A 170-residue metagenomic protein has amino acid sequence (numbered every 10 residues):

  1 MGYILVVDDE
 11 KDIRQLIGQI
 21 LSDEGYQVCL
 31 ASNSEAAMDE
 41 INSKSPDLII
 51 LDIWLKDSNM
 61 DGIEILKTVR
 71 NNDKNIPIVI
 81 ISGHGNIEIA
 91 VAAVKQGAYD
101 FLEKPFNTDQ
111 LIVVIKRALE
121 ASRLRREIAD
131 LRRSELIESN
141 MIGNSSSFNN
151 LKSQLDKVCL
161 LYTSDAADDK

Functional and structural regions predicted by a protein language model:
K11-C29: Two-component/phosphorelay signaling modules centered on CheY-like receiver
G25-S34, E40: Short hydrophobic/Thr-rich beta-strand motif most characteristic of the beta2 strand and flanking loop of CheY-like
D39, D61-K74, A92: Short amphipathic alpha-helix used as the core "switch/output" element in two-component signaling
K44-I50, L55: Active-site beta3 strand of CheY-like receiver
N86-E88, F106-I115: C-terminal output helix
R132-D168: AAA+ ATPase active-site-proximal loops
